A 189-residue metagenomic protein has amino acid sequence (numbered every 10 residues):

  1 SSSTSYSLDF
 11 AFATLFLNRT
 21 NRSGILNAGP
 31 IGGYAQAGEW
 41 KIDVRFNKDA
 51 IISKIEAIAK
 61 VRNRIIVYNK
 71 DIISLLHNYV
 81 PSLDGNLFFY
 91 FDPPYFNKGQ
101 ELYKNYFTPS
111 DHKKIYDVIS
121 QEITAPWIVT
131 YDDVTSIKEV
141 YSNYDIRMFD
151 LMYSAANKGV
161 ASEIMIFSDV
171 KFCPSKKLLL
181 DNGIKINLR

Functional and structural regions predicted by a protein language model:
S1-Y90, P94-Q100, Q121, V134: SAM-dependent nucleic-acid methyltransferase catalytic core
K70-F88, Y95-R189: Class I S-adenosyl-L-methionine
